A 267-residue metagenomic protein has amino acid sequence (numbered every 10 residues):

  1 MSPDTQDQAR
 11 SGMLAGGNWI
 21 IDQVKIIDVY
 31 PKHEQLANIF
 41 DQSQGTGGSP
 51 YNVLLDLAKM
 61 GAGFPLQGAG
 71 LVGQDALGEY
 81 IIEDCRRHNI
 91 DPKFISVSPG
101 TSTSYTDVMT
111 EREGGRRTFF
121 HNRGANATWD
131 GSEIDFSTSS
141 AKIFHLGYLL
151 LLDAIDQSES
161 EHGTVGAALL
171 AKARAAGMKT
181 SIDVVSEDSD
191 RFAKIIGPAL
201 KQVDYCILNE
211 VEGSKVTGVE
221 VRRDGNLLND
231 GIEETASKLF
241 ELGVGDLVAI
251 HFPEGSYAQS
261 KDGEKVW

Functional and structural regions predicted by a protein language model:
M1-I21, E79-V97, T101, V108-W267: Ribokinase/PfkB-type carbohydrate-kinase core domain
M1-I90, E264-W267: Glycine-rich phosphate/adenosyl-contacting loop at the front of the ribokinase-like
